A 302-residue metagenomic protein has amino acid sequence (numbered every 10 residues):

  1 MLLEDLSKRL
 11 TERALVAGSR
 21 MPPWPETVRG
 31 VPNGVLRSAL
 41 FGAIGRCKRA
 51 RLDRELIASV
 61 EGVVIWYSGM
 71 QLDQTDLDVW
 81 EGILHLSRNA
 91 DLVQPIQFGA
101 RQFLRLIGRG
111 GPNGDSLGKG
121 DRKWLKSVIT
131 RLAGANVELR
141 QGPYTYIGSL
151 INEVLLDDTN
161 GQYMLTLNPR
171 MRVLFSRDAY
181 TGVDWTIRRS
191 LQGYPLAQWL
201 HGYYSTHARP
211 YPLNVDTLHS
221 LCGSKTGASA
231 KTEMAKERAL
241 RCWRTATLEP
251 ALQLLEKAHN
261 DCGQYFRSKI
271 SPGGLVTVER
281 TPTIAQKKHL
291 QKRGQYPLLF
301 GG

Functional and structural regions predicted by a protein language model:
M1-G302: Charged, alpha-helix-forming regions
